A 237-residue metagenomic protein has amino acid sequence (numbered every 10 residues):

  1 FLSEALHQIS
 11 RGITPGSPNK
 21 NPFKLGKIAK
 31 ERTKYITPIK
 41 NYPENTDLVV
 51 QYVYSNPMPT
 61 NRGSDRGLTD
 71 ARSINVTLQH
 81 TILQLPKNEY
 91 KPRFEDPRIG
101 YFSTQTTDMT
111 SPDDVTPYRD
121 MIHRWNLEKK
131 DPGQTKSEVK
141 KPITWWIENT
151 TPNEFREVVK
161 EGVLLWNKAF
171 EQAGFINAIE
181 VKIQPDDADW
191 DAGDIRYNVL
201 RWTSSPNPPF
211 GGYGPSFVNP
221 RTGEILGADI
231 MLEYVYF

Functional and structural regions predicted by a protein language model:
F1-T151, A169, A173, Q184-F237: Auxiliary tRNA-acceptor-end handling modules of aminoacyl-tRNA synthetases
T150-A178: Zn2+-dependent metallopeptidase catalytic core
A178-Q184: General small-molecule cofactor/ligand-binding pocket signal
